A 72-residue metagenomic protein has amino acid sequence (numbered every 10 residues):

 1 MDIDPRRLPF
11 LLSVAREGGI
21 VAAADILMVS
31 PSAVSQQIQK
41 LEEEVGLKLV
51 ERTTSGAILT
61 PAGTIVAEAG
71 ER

Functional and structural regions predicted by a protein language model:
D4-R7, P31, G56, G63 (+1 more regions): The N-cap/first-turn positions of alpha helices within or immediately adjacent to helix-turn-helix DNA-binding domains
R7-V14, V66: Short alpha-helical "packing" element that flanks the helix-turn-helix/winged-helix DNA-binding module
P9, Q36-Q37: Base-recognition residues in the alpha-helical recognition helix of bacterial helix-turn-helix
S13-M28: Short helix-boundary/capping micro-motifs
D25-I26, E43, T64: Alpha-helical residues within the helix-turn-helix
S30, Q37-K40: Residues within the DNA-recognition helix of helix-turn-helix
E42-L59: A short LG(V/I)-centered, amphipathic sequence patch enriched for acidic residue(s) preceding the LG motif
E44-V45, V66-R72: Alpha-helical linker/hinge and terminal dimerization helices associated with HTH transcriptional regulators
